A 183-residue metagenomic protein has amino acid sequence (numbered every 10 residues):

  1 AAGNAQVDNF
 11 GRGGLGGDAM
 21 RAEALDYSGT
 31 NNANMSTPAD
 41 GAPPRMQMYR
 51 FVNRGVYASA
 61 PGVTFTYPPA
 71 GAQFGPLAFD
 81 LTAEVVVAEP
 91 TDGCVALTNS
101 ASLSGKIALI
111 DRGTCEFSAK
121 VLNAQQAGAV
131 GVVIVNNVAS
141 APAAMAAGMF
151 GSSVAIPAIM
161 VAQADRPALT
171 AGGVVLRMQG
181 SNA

Functional and structural regions predicted by a protein language model:
A1-G55, S181-A183: Extracellular zinc-dependent metalloprotease catalytic-domain scaffold
Y49-A183: Structured lumen-facing ectodomains of secretory-pathway proteins
